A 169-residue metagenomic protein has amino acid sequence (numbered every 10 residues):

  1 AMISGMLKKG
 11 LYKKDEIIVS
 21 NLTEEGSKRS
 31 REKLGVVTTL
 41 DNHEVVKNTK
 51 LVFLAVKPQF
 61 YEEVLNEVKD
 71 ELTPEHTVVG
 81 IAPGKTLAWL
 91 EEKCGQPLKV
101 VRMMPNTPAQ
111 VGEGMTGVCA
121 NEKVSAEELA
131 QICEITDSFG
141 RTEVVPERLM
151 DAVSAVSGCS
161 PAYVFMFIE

Functional and structural regions predicted by a protein language model:
A1-K33, V37-L40, E44-K47, E113-G114: NAD(P)+-binding Rossmann beta1-loop-alpha1 motif at the extreme N-terminus of oxidoreductases
I3, L65, I168: Short-chain dehydrogenase/reductase
G5, K9, S20, K33 (+4 more regions): Change "in soluble alpha/beta enzymes" to "in soluble alpha/beta proteins
E24, K33-L34, N42-V118, E122: Rossmann-like NAD(P)(H) cofactor-binding subdomain of soluble oxidoreductases
W89-K99, M115-A152, F165-E169: Internal alpha-helical scaffold of NAD(P)-dependent oxidoreductase catalytic cores
V156: Catalytic, metal-anchored helix/loop core of enzyme active sites in primary metabolism
